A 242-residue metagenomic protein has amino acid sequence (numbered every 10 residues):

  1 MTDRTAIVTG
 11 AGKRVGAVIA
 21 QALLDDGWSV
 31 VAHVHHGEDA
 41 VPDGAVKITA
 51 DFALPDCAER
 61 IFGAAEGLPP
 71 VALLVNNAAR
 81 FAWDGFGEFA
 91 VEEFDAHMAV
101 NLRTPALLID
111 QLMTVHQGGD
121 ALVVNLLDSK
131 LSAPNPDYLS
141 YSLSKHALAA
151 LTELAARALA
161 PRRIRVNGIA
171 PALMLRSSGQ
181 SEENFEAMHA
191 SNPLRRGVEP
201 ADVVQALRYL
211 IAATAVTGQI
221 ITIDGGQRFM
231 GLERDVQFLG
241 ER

Functional and structural regions predicted by a protein language model:
G12-K13: Conserved glycine-rich cofactor-binding loop
D43-D56: Rossmann-fold cofactor-recognition segment
N77-W83, G226: Conserved NAD(P)H cofactor-binding loop of Rossmann-fold oxidoreductase domains
G85-F86, E93-D95, M188: Substrate-binding pocket helix/loop in short-chain dehydrogenase/reductase
L122-A147, T152-P161, L173: Catalytic loop of short-chain dehydrogenase/reductase
N192-V203: A conserved structural motif in NAD(P)-dependent oxidoreductases
A201-I223, R228-F229: C-terminal substrate-recognition "lid" of short-chain dehydrogenase/reductases
